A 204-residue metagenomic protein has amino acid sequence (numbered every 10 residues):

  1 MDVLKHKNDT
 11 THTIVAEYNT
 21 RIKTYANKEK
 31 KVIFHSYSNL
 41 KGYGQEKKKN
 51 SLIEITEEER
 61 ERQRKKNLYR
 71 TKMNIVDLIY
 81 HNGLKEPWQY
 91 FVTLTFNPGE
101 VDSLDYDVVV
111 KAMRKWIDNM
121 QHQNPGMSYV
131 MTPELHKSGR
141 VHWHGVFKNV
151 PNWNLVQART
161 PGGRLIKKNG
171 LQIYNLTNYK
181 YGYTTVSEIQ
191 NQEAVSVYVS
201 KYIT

Functional and structural regions predicted by a protein language model:
M1-L78, E86: DNA replication initiation on ssDNA origins
H6, H12, H35, H81 (+3 more regions): Histidine (H) residue identity feature
I14-A16, I22, V92-L94, M131 (+2 more regions): Generic structural hydrophobic/aromatic packing signal, biased to beta-strands
F34, W88-F91, F96, F147 (+2 more regions): Phenylalanine-focused residue identity feature
E57-E86, T95-N97, G170-T204: Catalytic "initiation/cleavage/transfer" segments centered on a nucleophilic residue and adjacent nucleic-acid-engaging
R62-S138: Signature for HUH/AEP ssDNA processing cores
Y106, P125-V130, H136-V141, F147-T204: Conserved His + Asp/Glu catalytic blocks
